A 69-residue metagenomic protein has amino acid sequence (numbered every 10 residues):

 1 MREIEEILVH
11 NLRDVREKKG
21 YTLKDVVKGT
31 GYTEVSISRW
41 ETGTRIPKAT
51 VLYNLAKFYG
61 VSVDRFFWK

Functional and structural regions predicted by a protein language model:
M1-K18: A short, Lys/Arg-rich alpha-helix, primarily the initiator
L12, L23, E34, A49-L52: Helix-turn-helix DNA-binding elements, focusing on the entry/boundary residues of the two helices that contact DNA
V15, G29, W40, K69: Residues in the recognition helix of alpha-helical DNA-binding motifs
R16, V27, A56: The alpha-helix within a helix-turn-helix
G20-R39: Short alpha-helical DNA-recognition segment
T50-R65: DNA major-groove recognition helix of helix-turn-helix/homeodomain DNA-binding modules
